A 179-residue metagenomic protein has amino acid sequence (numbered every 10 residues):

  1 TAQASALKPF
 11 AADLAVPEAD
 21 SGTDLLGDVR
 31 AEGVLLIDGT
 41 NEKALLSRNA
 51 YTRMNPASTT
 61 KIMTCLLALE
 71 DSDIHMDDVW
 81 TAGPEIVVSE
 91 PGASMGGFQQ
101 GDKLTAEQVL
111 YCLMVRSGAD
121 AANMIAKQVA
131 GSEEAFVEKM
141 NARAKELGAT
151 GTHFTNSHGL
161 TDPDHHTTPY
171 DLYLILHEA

Functional and structural regions predicted by a protein language model:
A4-Y170: Active-site-adjacent loops and short helices of periplasmic peptidoglycan-processing enzymes
D171-A179: Extracytoplasmic
